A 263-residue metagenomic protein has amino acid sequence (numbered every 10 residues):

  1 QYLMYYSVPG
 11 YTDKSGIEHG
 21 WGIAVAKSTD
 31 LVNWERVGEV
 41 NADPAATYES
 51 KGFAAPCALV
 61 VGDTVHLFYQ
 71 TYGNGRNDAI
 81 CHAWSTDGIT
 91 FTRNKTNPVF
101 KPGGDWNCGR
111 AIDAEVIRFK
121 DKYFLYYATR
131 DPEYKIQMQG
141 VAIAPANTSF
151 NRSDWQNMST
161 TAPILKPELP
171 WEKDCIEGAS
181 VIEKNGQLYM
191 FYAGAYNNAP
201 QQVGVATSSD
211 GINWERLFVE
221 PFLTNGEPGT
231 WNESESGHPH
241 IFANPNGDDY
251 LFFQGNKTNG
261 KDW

Functional and structural regions predicted by a protein language model:
Q1-K51, L59-G109, I117-D174, I182-S234 (+1 more regions): Beta-rich carbohydrate-recognition and catalytic domains
A114: Short tryptophan-centered beta-strand motifs in secreted/extracellular beta-sheet-rich domains of glycan-recognition
G178: Active-site/pore-lining binding-face segments in mid-to-C-terminal subdomains
